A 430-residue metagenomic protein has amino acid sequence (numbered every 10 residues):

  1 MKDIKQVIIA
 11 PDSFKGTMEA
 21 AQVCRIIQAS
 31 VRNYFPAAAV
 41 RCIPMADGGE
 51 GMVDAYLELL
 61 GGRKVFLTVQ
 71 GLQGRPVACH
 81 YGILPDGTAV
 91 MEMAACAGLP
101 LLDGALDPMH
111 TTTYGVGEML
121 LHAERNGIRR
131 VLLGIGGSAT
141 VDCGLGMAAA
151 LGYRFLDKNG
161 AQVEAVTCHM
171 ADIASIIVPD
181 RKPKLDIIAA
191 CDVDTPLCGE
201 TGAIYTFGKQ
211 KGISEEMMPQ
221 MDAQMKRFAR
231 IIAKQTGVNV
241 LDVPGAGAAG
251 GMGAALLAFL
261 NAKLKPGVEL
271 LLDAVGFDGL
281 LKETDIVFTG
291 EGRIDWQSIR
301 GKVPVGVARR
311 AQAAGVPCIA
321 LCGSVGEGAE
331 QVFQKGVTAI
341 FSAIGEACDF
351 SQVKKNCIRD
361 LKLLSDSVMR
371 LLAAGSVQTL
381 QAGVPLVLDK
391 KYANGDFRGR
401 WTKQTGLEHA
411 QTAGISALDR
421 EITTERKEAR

Functional and structural regions predicted by a protein language model:
K2-I135, A139-Y392, G399-W401: N-terminal loops that bind phosphate or other acidic moieties and the adjacent beta-alpha structural core
A393-G395, A410: Short hydrophobic alpha-helical segments enriched in small aliphatic residues
Q404, H409: Cationic, low-complexity basic patches in intrinsically disordered or flexible, solvent-exposed regions
T412-A417, T423-T424: Short linear motifs in low-complexity or flexible loops
R426-E428: Short, Lys/Arg-enriched N-terminal segments with co-localized hydrophobic residues within the first ~10-30 amino acids
